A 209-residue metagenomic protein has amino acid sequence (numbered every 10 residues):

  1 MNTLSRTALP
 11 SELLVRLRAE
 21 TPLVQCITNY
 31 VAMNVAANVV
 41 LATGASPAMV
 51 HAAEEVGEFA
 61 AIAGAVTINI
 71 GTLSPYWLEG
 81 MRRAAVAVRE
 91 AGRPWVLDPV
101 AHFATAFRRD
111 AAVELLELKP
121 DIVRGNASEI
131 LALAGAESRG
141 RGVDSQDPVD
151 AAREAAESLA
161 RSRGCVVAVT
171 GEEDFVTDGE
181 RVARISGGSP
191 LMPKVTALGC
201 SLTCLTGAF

Functional and structural regions predicted by a protein language model:
M1-P47: Glycine-rich phosphate/adenosyl-contacting loop at the front of the ribokinase-like
T3-L17, C165-G187: Acidic-glycine-rich active-site phosphate/pyrophosphate-binding loop
V39-G92: Active-site cofactor/substrate anionic-group-binding motifs, chiefly glycine- and Lys/Arg-rich phosphate-binding loops
N69, W77-N126: Glycine/small-residue-rich loop that forms an oxyanion/phosphate-binding "nest" at active or ligand-binding sites
A106-V182: Conserved phosphate/ATP/ADP-binding segment of small-molecule kinases
A132, K194-F209: Short, small-residue alpha-helix embedded
E157, A183-T196: Short pre-catalytic strand/loop immediately N-terminal to key active-site residues, enriched for Gly-Thr
